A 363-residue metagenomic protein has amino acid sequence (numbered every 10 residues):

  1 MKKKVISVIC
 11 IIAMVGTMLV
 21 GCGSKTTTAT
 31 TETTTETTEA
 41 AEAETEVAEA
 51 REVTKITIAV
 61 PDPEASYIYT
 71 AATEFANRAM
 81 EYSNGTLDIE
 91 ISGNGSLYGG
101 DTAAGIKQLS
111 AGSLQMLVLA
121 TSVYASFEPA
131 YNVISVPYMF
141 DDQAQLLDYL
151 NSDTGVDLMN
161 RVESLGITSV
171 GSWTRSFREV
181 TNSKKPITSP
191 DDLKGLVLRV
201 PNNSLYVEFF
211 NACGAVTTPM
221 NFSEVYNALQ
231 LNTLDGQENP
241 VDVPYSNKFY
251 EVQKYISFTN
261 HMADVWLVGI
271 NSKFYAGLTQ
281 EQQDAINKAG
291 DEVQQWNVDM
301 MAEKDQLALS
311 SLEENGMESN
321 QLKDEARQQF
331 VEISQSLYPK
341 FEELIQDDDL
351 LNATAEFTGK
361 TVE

Functional and structural regions predicted by a protein language model:
M1-K55, V362-E363: Short, low-complexity disordered leader/linker segments with a strong preference for bacterial N-terminal type II
G23-T27, V47-Q143, T154, E163-E363: N-terminal secretory/targeting leader peptides
D148-D157: Signature of the catalytic double-stranded beta-helix
